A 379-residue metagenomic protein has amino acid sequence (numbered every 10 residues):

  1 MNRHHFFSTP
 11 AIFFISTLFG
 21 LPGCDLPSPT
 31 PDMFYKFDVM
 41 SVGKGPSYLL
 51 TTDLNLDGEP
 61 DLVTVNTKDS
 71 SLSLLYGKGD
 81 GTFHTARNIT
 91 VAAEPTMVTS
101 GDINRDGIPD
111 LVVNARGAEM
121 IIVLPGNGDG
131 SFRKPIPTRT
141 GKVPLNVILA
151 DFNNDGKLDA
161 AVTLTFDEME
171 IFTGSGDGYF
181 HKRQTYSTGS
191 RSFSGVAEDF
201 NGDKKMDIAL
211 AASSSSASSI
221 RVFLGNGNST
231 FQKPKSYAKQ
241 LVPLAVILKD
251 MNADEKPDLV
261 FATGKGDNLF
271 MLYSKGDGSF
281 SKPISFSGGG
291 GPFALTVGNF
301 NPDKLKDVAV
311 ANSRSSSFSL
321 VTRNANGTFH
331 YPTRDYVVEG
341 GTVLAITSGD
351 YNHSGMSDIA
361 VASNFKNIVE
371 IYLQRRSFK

Functional and structural regions predicted by a protein language model:
P10-G20: Bacterial N-terminal signal peptides
C24-K44, Y76-A93, P125-K142, T173-S190 (+4 more regions): Blade-edge motifs of beta-propeller repeat domains
S41-G58, L62, T67: Beta-strand-rich domains and repeat architectures in extracellular enzymes and scaffolds, especially beta-propellers
S47-L56, Y76, T96-R105, P125 (+5 more regions): Beta-propeller blade termini
G58-P60, G107-P109, G156-L158, K204-M206 (+3 more regions): Glycine-aliphatic tripeptides that mark coil-to-beta-strand junctions in extracellular and membrane proteins
L62-N66, L111-N114, A160-T163, I208-A212 (+3 more regions): Hydrophobic beta-strand segments that make up the repeating blades of beta-propeller and related beta-repeat
K68-S70, G117-E119, F166-E168, S213-A217 (+3 more regions): Short glycine/acidic-enriched loop and turn motifs that connect beta-strands
L344-K379: Blade-level signature of beta-propeller repeat domains, shared across WD40, Kelch, NHL, RCC1 and BNR/Asp-box propellers
